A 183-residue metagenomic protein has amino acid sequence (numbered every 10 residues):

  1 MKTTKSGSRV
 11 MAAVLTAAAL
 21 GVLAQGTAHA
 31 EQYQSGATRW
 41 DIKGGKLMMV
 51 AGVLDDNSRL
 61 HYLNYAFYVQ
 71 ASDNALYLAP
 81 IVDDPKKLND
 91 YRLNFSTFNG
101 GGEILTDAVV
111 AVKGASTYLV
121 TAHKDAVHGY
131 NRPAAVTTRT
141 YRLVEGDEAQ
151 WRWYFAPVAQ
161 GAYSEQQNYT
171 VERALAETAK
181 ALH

Functional and structural regions predicted by a protein language model:
K2-T4, V22-G26: Intrinsically disordered, glycine/charged-rich N-terminal periplasmic/extracytoplasmic linker segments that lie
K2-V14: Bacterial N-terminal signal peptides that target proteins for export
T3, A19, D84-K86: A general, composition-driven signal for non-globular sequence regions
R9, V22-L23, K113: Residues in flexible loops and secondary-structure boundaries
A12-V22: Bacterial N-terminal signal peptides
G26-H183: Exposed acidic/polar residues on beta-strands and adjacent loops within beta-sheet cores, strongest in beta-propeller
